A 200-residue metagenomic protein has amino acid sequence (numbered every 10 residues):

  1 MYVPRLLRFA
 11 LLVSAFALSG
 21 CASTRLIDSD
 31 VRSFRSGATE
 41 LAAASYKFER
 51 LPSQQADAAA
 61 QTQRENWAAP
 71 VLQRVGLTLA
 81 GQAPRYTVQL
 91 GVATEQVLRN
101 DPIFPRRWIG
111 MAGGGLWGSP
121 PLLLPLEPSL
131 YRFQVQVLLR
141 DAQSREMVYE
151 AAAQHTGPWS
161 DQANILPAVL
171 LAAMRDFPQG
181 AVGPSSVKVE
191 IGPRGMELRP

Functional and structural regions predicted by a protein language model:
M1-A10: Bacterial N-terminal signal peptides that target proteins for export
V13: Flanking scaffold residues of small Cys/His-coordinated metal-binding clusters
A17-G20: C-terminal motif of bacterial Sec signal peptides marking the signal peptidase cleavage site
A22-A38, L126-Q134, L138-P200: C-terminal/domain-edge helix-coil "capping" segments
E40-A44, L79-R85, L139-E146: A short, structured loop/turn motif at beta-sheet edges
S45-R99: N-terminal segment of the mature soluble domain
R64, P102-R106, A152: "Short basic amphipathic alpha-helical interaction patches in structured regions
L90-E146, G180, V187: Surface-exposed short loop/turn segments
